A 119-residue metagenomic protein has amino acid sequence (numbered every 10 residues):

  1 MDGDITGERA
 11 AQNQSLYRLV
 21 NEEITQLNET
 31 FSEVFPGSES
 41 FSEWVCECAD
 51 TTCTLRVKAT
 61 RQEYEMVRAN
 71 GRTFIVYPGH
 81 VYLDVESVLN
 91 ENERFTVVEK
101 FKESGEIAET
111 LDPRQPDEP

Functional and structural regions predicted by a protein language model:
M1-P119: Polybasic/polar functional segments that serve as interface/processing modules
